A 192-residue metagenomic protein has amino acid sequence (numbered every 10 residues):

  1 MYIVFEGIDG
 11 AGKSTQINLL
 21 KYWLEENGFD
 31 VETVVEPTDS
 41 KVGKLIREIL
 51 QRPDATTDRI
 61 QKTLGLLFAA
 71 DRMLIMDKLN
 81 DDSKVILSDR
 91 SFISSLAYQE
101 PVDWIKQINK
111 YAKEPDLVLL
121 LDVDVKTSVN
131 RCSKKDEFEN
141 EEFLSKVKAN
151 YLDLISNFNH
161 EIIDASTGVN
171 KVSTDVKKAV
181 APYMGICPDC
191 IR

Functional and structural regions predicted by a protein language model:
Y2: Walker A (P-loop) ATP-phosphate-binding motif of ABC ATPase nucleotide-binding domains
F5: Hydrophobic anchor at the beta1->P-loop junction of P-loop NTPases
G10: Walker A (P-loop) phosphate-binding loop of P-loop NTPases
K13: Conserved lysine of the Walker
Q16: Hydrophobic positions on the alpha1 helix immediately C-terminal to the Walker A/P-loop
K21, K126-R192: NTP-dependent small-molecule kinase module
F29-K106: ATP-dependent small-molecule kinase phosphotransfer cores that center on conserved nucleotide phosphate-binding segments
S95-N150: A glycine- and Lys/Arg-enriched "phosphate-lid" helix/loop adjacent to the NTP-binding pocket of small-molecule kinases
